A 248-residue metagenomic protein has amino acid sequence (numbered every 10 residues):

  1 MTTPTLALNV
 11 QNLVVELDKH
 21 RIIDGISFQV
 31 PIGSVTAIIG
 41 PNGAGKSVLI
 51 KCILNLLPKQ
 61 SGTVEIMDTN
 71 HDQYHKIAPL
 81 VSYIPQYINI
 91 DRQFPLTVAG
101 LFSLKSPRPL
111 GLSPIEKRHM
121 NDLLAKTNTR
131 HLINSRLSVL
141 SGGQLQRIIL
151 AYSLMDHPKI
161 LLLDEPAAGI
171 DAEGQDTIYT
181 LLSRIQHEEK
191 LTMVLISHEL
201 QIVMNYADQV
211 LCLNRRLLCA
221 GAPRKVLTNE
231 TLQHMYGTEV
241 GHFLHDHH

Functional and structural regions predicted by a protein language model:
L54: Helix-to-loop junction immediately C-terminal to a conserved catalytic motif
G62-P79: Conserved ABC transporter NBD signature motif
I115-L132: Conserved ABC ATPase "signature" region
R136-L140: Conserved ABC ATPase signature
L161-E165: Catalytic Walker B motif of ABC-type/P-loop ATPase nucleotide-binding domains
S197-H198: H-loop/switch region of ABC-family ATPase nucleotide-binding domains
L211, R215-K225: Conserved switch/coupling elements of ABC/ABC-like ATPase nucleotide-binding domains
